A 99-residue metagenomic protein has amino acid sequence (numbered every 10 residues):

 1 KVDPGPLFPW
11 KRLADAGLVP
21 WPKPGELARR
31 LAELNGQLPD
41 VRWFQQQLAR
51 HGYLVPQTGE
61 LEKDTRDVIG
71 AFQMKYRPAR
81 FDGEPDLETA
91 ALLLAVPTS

Functional and structural regions predicted by a protein language model:
K1-S99: Cell-envelope/ECM-targeting effectors and their regulatory/trafficking segments
